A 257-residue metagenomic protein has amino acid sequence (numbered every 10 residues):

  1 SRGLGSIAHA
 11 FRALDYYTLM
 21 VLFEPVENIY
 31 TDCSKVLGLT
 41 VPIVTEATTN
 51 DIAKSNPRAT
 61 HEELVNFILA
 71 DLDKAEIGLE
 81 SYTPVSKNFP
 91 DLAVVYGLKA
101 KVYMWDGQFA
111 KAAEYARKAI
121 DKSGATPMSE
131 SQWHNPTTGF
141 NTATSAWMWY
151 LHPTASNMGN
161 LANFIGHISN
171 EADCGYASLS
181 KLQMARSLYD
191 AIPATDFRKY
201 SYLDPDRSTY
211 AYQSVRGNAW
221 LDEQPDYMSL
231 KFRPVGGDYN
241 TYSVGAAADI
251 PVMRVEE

Functional and structural regions predicted by a protein language model:
S1-A10, L19-V255: Structured, solvent-exposed acidic/aromatic patches
Y16: Carboxylate/His-rich catalytic cores and anion/metal-binding grooves
